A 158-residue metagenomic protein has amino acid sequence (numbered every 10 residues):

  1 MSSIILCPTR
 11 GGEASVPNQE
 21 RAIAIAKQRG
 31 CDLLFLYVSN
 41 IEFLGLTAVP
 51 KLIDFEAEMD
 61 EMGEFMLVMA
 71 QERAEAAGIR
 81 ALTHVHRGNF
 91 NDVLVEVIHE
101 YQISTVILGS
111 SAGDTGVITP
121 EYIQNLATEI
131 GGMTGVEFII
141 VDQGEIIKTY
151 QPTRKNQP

Functional and structural regions predicted by a protein language model:
S3-V49: Small/aliphatic-rich secondary-structure junction motif
N18, G45-A48, V95-E96, I118-T119 (+1 more regions): Short, well-ordered secondary-structure micro-motifs
L34-L36, L82-H86, I139-V141: General small-molecule cofactor/ligand-binding pocket signal
Y37-M62, Y150-P158: Acidic, proline/glycine-rich short linear motifs
M62-H84: Mobile, glycine- and charge-enriched loop segments and immediately flanking short secondary-structure elements within
V85-V93: Charged docking surfaces used in two-component/phosphorelay signaling
H99-P158: Gly/Ser-rich helix-loop-strand patches that form or flank binding pockets for ribonucleotide-derived cofactors
